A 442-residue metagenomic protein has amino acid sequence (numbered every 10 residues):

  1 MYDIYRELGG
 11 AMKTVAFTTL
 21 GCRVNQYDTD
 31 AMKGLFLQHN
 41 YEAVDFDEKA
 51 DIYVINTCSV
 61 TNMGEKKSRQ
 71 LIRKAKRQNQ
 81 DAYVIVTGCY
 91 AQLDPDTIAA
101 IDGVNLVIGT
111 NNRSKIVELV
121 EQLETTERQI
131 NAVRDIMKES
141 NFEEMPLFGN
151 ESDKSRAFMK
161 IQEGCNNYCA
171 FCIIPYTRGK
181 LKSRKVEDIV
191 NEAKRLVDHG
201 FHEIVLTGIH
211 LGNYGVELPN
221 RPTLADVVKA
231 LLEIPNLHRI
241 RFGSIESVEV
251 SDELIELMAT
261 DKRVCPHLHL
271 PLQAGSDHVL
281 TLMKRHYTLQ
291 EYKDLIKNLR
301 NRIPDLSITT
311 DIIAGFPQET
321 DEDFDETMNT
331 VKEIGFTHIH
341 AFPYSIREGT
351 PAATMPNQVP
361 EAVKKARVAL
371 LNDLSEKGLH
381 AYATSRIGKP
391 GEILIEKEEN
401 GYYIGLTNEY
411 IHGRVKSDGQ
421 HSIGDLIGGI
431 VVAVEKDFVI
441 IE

Functional and structural regions predicted by a protein language model:
Y2-Y214, K229, L268, Q290-N301 (+5 more regions): Proteins enriched for Cys/Gly/acidic motifs involved in redox and nucleic-acid/cofactor modification
T19, S244, L272-A274, I395-K397 (+1 more regions): Flexible glycine-/small-residue-rich
V84-I85, L93, I98, D198-D321 (+1 more regions): Conserved SAM/AdoMet-binding glycine-rich loop
G149-N150, E256-T260, L272, A383-S385 (+1 more regions): Replace "in large, NTP-powered and nucleic-acid-processing enzymes" with "in large, NTP-powered factors and other
S152-S155, C165-N167, V264, A274 (+5 more regions): Short flexible coil/turn linkers enriched for glycine and charged/polar residues that connect secondary-structure
P266, R347-A353, I441: Conserved loop-to-beta-strand segment in the C-terminal subdomain of adenylate-forming
I339: Mid-domain, small-residue-enriched loop/turn segments at the edges of structured enzyme/sensor domains
T354-E442: Terminal RNA-binding accessory module
